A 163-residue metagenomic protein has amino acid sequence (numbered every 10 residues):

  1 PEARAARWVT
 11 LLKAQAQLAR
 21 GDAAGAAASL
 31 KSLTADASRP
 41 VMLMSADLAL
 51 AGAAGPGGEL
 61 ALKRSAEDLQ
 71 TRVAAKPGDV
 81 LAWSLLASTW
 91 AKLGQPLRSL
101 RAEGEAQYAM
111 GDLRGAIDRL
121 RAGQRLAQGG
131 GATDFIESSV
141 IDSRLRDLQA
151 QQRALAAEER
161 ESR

Functional and structural regions predicted by a protein language model:
P1-K31, A61: Extracytoplasmic and endomembrane cell-envelope/extracellular-matrix remodeling and assembly machinery
P1-R4, K31-R39, Q70-P77, T89-L93 (+2 more regions): Solenoid-like repeat scaffolds
E2-L11, D36-M44, A61-S65, G78-A82 (+1 more regions): Generic helix N-cap/helix-start motif at coil->alpha-helix transitions
K13, S45-G52, L86, E103 (+2 more regions): Structural register within alpha-helical repeat arrays
A16, L48, T89, A106 (+2 more regions): TPR/TPR-like alpha-solenoid repeats
A19-G25, A53-L62, K92-R101, A132 (+1 more regions): Alpha-helical linker/edge segments of TPR/alpha-solenoid repeat scaffolds and analogous pre-/post-domain helices
A27-K31, L62, A66-Q70, E103 (+2 more regions): Inward-facing hydrophobic residues that define packing positions of alpha-helical scaffold repeats
A109-R163: Terminal, low-structured helical/coil segments at or just beyond the last alpha-helical repeat
